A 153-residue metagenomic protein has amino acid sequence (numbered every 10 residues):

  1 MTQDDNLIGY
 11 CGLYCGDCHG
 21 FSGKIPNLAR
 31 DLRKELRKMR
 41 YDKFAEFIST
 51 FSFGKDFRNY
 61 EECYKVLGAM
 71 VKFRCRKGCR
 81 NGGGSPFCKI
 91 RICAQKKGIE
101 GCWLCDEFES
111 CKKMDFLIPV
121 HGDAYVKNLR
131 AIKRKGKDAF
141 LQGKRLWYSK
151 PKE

Functional and structural regions predicted by a protein language model:
M1-E153: Cysteine-centered metal-binding/redox modules
